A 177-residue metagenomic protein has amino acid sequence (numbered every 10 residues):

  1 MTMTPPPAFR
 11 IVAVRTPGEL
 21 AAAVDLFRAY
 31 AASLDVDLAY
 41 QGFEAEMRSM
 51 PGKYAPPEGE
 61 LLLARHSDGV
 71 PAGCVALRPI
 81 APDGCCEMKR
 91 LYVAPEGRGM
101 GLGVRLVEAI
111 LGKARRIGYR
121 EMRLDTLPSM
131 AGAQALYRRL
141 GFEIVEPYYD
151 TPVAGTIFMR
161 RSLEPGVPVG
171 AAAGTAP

Functional and structural regions predicted by a protein language model:
T2-F9: Extreme N-terminus of proteins, especially the signal/transit-peptide cleavage junction and the first residues
F9, A13-K89, A94-E96, V107-A109 (+5 more regions): Acetyl-CoA-dependent GNAT
F9-R10, R120-R123, L127-L140, E146-P177: C-terminal "cap" of GNAT-fold acetyltransferases
A94-E96, M100, P128-S129: Active-site acidic-Proline motif in GNAT/NAT acetyltransferases
G101, G118: Conserved G/P- and acidic residue-centered "switch" motifs that form tight phosphate/ATP-binding loops in soluble
